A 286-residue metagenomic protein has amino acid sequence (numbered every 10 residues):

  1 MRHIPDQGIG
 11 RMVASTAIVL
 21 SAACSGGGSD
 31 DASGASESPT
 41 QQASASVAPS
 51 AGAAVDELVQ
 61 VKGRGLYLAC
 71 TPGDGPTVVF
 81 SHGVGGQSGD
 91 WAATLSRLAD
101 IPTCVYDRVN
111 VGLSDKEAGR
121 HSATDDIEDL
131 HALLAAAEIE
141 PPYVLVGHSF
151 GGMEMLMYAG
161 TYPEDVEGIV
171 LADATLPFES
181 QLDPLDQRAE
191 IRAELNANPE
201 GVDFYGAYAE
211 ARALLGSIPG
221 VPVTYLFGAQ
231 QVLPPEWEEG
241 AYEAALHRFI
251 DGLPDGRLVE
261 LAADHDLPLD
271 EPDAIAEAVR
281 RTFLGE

Functional and structural regions predicted by a protein language model:
R2-V13: Bacterial N-terminal signal peptides that target proteins for export
S21-A23: C-terminal motif of bacterial Sec signal peptides marking the signal peptidase cleavage site
S25-A53: Short, low-complexity, disordered segments immediately C-terminal to signal peptides in bacterial exported proteins
V61-L113: Conserved HGGG/HGGXW glycine-rich cap/lid loop of the alpha/beta-hydrolase fold
V105-V146: Active-site loop/oxyanion-hole signature of alpha/beta-hydrolase fold enzymes
E140-F178: Conserved hydrolase catalytic core segment
L182, R192-A263, P268-L269: Conserved serine/cysteine hydrolase catalytic core
L269-R281: Post-His helix in hydrolase/transferase enzymes
